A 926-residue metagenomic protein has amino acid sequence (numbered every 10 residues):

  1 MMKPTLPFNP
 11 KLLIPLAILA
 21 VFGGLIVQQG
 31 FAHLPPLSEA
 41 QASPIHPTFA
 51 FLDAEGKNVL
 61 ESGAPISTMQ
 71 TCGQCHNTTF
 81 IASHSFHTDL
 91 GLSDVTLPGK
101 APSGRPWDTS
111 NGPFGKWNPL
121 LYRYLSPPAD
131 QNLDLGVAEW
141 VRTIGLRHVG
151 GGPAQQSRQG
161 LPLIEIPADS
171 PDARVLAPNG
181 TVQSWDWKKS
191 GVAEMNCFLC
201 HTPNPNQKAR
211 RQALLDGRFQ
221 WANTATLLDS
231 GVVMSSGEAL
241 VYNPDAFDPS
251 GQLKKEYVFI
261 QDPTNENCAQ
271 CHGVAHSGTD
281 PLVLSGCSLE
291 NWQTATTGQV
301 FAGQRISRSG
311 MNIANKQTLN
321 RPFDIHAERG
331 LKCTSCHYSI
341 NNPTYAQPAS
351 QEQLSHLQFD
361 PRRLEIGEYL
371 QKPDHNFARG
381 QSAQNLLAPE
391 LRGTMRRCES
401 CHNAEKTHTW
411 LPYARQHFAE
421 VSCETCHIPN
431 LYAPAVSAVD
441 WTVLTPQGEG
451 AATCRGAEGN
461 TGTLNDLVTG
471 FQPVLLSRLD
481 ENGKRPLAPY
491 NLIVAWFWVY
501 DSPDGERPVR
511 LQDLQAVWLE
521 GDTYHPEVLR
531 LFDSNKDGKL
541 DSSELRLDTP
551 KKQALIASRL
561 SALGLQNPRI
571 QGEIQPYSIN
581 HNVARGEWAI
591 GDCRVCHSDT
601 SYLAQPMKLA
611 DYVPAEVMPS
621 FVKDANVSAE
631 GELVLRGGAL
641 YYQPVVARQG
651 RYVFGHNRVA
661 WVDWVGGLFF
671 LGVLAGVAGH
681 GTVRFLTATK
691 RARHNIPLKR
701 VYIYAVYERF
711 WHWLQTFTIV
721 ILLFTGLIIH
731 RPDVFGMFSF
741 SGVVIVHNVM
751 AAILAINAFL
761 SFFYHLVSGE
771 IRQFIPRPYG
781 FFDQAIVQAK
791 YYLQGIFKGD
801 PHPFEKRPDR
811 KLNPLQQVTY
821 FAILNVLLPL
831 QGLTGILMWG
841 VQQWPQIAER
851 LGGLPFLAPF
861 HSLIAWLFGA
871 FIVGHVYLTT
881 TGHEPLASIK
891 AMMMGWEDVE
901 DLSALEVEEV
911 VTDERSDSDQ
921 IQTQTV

Functional and structural regions predicted by a protein language model:
K3-L16: Bacterial N-terminal signal peptides that target proteins for export
P7, L531, N535, N580 (+2 more regions): Intrinsically disordered, low-complexity peptide-like regions
P15-L25: Bacterial N-terminal signal peptides
L16-A17, F49, L531, I719 (+1 more regions): Exposed boundary/loop context
Q29-G73, N77-I81, L92-A692, D783-T819 (+1 more regions): C-type cytochrome heme-c attachment and multiheme electron-transfer modules
K623-V627, G631-H656, D663-V926: Membrane-embedded alpha-helical bundles that constitute the cytochrome b-like, heme-associated redox core of multi-pass
